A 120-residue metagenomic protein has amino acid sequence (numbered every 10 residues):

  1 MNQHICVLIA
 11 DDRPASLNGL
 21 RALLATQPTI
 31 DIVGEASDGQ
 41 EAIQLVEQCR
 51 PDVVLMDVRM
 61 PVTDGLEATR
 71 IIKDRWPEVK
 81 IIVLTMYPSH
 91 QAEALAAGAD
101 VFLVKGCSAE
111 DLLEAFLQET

Functional and structural regions predicted by a protein language model:
D11, D57: Active-site residues of response regulator receiver
T29-S37, L45: Short hydrophobic/Thr-rich beta-strand motif most characteristic of the beta2 strand and flanking loop of CheY-like
D38-E41, D64-E67: Acidic catalytic/metal-coordinating carboxylates
E47-C49, I71-V79, A97: Conserved phosphotransfer cores of two-component systems
C49-L55: Active-site beta3 strand of CheY-like receiver
M60: Receiver (REC) domain active-site loop signature in two-component systems and cognate sites in sensor histidine kinases
E67, Y87-L103, C107-E114: Alpha4 helix (beta4-alpha4-beta5 surface) of REC/receiver domains from two-component response regulators
